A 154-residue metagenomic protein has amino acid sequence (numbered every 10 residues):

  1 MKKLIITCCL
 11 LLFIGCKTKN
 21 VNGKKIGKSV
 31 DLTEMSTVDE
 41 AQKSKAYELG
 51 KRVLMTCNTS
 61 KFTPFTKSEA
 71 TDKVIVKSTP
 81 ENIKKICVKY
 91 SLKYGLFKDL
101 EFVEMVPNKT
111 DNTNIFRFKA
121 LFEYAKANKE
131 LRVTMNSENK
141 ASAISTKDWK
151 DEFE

Functional and structural regions predicted by a protein language model:
M1-L4: Positively charged n-region of N-terminal signal peptides that target proteins for export
T7-C8: Sec-dependent N-terminal signal peptides
I14-G15: C-terminal motif of bacterial Sec signal peptides marking the signal peptidase cleavage site
T18-T56: Short, low-complexity N-terminal intrinsically disordered segments enriched in polar/charged residues
C57-F65: Short helix-adjacent coil turns
S60, E81, I86, I144 (+1 more regions): Mature soluble domains of exported/periplasmic/lumenal proteins and thiol-rich metal-chelating peptides
P64-D111: Short solvent-exposed beta->alpha transition segments
N108-E154: Exposed beta-sheet edge and beta->alpha loop/turn motif
